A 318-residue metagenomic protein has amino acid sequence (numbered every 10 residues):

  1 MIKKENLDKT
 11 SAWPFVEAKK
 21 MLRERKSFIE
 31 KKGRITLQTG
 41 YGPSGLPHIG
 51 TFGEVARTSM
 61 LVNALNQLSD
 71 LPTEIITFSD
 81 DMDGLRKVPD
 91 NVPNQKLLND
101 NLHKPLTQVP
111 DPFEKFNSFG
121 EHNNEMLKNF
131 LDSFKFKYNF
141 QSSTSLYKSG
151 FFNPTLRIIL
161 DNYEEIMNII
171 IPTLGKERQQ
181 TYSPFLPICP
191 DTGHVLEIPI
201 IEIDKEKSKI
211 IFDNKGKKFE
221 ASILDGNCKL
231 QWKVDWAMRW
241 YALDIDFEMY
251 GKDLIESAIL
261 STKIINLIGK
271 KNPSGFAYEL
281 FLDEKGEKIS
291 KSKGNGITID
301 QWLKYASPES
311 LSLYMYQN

Functional and structural regions predicted by a protein language model:
M1-M167, S261-T262, I268: N-terminal Rossmann-like or analogous alpha/beta NTP/dinucleotide-binding catalytic cores that position adenine
Y182-F185, E206-S208, S307: Short metal-coordination and nucleic-acid-contact micro-motifs, chiefly zinc-binding Cys/His arrays
L186-T192, I211-N214: Short cysteine-rich clusters marking metal-coordination/redox-active sites
L196-I203, E220-D225: Short Cys/His-rich "knuckle" micro-motifs
D204-K217: Cysteine-rich micro-motifs
K215-D235, R239-W240, P273-S274: Active-site-adjacent "gating/activation" loops or surface patches in catalytic cores
L243-K252, I299: Active-site rim elements
E279-N318: Catalytic adenosine-cofactor/nucleotide-binding cores of aminoacyl-tRNA synthetases and other
